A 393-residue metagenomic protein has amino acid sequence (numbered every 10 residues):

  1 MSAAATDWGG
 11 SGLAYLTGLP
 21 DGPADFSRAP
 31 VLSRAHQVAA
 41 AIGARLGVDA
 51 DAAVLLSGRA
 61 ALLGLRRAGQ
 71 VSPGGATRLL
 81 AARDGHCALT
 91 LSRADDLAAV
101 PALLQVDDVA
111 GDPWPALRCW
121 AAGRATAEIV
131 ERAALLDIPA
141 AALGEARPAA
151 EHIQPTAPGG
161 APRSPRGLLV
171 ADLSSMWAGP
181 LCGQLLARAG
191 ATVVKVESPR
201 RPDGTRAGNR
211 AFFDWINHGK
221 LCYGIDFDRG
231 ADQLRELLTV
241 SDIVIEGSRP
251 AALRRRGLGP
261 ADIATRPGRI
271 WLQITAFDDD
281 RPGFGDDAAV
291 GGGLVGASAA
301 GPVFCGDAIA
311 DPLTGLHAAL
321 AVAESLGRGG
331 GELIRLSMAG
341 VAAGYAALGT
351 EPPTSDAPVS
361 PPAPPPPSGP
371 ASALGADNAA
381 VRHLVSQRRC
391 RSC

Functional and structural regions predicted by a protein language model:
M1-P73, L79, D84, L91-L97 (+2 more regions): N-terminal helix-loop segment corresponding to the beta1-alpha1 unit of nucleotide/adenylate-binding folds
V106-A110, A122: N-terminal alpha-helical segment of soluble enzymes
